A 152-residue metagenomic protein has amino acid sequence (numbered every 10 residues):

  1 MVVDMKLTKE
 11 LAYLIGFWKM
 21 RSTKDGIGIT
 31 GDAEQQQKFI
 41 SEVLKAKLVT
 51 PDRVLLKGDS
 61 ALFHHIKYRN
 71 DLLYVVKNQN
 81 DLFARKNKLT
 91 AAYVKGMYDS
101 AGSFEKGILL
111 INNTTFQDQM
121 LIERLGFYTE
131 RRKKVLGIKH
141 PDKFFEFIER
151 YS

Functional and structural regions predicted by a protein language model:
M1-S152: Internal intein/HINT superfamily modules and their associated LAGLIDADG
